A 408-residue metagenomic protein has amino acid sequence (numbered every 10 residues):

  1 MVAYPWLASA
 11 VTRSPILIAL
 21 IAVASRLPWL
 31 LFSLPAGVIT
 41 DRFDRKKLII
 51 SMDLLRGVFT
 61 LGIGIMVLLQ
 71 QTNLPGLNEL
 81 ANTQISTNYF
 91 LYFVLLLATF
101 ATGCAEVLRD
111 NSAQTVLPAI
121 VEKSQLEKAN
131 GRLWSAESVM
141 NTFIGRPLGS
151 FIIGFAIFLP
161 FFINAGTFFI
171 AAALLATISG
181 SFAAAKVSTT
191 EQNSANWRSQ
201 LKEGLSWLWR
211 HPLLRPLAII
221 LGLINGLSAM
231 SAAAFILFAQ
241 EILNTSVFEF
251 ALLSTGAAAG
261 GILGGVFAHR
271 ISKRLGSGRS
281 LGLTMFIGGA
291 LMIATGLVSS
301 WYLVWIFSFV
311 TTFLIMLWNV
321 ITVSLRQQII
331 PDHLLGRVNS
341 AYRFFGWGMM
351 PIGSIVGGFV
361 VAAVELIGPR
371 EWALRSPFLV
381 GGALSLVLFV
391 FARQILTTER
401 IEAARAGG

Functional and structural regions predicted by a protein language model:
V2-I16, A233-F248: Short amphipathic helix-loop junctions that connect adjacent transmembrane helices in Major Facilitator Superfamily/SLC
S9, G62-M66, T102, L175 (+3 more regions): MFS-fold secondary transporters
I21, L31, P35, R42 (+8 more regions): C-terminal transmembrane bundle of multi-pass solute transporters/carriers
W29-V67: Conserved MFS/SLC helix-loop-helix module at the cytosolic interface between two early adjacent transmembrane helices
L54-T87, F286-S299: C-terminal ends and interior cores of transmembrane alpha-helices in multi-pass membrane transporters/permeases
F59, L77-L108, G222, L303-L317: Hydrophobic core of transmembrane alpha-helices in multi-pass small-molecule transporters, especially MFS/SLC-type
Y89-T99, G103, K128-S188, L253-T255 (+3 more regions): Hydrophobic alpha-helical transmembrane segments
G180-I219, G408: Juxtamembrane intracellular "pre-TM" segments in multi-pass secondary transporters
